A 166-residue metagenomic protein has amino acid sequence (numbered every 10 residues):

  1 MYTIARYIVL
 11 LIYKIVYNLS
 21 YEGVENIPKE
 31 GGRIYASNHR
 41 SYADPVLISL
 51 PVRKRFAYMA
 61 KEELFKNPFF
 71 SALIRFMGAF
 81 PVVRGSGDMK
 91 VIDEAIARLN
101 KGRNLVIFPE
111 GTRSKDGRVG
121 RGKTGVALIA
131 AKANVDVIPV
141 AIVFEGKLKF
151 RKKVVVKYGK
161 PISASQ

Functional and structural regions predicted by a protein language model:
M1-A5: Helix-enriched interaction subdomains in cytosolic or periplasmic regions, typified by TIR/SEFIR signaling/NADase cores
R6, Y13-Q166: Soluble catalytic domains of membrane acyltransferases
